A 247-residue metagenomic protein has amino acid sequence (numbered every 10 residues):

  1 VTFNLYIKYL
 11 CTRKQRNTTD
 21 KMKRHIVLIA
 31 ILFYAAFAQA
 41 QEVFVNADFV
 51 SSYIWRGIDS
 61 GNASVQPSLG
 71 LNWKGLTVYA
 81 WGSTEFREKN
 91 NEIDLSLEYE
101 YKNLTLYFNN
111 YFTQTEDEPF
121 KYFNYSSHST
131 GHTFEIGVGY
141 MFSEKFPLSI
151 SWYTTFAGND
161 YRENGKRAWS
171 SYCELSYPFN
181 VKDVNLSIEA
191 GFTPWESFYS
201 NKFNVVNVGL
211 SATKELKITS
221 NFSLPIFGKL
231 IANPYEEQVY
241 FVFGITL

Functional and structural regions predicted by a protein language model:
V1-E42: Cleavable N-terminal export/targeting peptides
A40-E42, S143-P147, F179-L186, E215-I226: Short loop/turn motifs that connect adjacent beta-strands in outer-membrane beta-barrel proteins
Q41, G61-V65, K89-I93, T130-F134 (+3 more regions): Residues that define the transmembrane beta-barrel architecture of outer-membrane proteins
Q41-N72: Outer-membrane beta-barrel initiation region
V45-Y53, G75-F86, T105-Q114, P119-F123 (+3 more regions): Transmembrane beta-strand segments that form the barrel wall of outer-membrane beta-barrel proteins
Y125-W195: Detector for outer-membrane/organellar transmembrane beta-barrel domains, recognizing the amphipathic beta-strand
Y177-F179, L210-A212, E236-L247: Outer-membrane beta-barrel "beta-signal"
N185-I218: Outer membrane beta-barrel transmembrane domains
